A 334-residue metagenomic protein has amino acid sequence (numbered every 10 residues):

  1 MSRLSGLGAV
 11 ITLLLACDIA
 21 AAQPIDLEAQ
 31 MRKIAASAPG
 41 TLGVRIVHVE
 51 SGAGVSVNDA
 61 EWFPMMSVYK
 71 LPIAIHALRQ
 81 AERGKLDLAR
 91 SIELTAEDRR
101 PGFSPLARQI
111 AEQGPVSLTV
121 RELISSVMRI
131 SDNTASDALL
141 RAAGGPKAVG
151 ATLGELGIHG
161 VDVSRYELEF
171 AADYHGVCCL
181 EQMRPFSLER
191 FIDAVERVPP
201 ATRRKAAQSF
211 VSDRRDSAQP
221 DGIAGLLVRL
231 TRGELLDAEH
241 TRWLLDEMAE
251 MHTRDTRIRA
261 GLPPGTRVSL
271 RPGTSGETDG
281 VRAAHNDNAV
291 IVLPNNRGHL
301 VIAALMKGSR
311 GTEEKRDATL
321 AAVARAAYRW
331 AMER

Functional and structural regions predicted by a protein language model:
M1-A9: Bacterial N-terminal signal peptides that target proteins for export
G8-D18: Bacterial N-terminal signal peptides
A9, G40, G298-L300: Residues at beta-strand starts and edge strands
I11, F63, S212: Generic anion/oxyanion-binding catalytic loop in active/binding sites
Q23-I34, R141, P146, K205-Q208 (+1 more regions): Structured C-terminal helix/loop/strand segments within mature extracytoplasmic catalytic/sensor domains
Q23-V177: Active-site-adjacent loops and short helices of periplasmic peptidoglycan-processing enzymes
V116, C179-P185, R267-E277: Carbohydrate-binding/catalytic loop surfaces
T119, I130-L235: Mid-domain, small-residue-enriched loop/turn segments at the edges of structured enzyme/sensor domains
